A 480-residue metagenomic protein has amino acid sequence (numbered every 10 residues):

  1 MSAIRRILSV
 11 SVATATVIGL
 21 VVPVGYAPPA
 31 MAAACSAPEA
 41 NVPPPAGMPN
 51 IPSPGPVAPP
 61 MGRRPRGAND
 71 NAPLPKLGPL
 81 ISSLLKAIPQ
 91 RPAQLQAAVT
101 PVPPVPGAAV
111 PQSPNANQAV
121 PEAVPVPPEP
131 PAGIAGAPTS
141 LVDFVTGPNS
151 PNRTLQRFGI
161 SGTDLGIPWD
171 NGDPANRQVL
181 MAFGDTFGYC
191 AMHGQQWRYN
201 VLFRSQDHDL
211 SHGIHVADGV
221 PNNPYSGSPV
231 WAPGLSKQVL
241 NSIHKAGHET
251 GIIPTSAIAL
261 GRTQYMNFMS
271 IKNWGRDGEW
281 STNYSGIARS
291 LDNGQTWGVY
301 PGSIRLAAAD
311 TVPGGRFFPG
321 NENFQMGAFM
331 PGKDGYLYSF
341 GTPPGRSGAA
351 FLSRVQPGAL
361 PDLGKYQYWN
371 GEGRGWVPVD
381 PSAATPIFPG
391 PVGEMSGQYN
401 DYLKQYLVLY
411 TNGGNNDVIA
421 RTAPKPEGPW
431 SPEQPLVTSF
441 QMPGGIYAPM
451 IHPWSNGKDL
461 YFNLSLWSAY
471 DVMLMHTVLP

Functional and structural regions predicted by a protein language model:
M1-A32: Secretory targeting and sorting signals
A33-R262, M266-S270: N-terminal regions that are enriched for targeting/export leaders and immediately downstream pro/stem segments
P138-G147, H212-Q238, W297-D310, D362-P381 (+1 more regions): Beta-propeller fold detector
R157-F158, G428-S455: Conserved blade-ending motifs and adjacent loop-strand segments that build the rim/top face of beta-propeller domains
W169, N176-C190, I252-G278, Q325-G345 (+4 more regions): Hydrophobic core segments of beta-strands in well-ordered, beta-rich domains
G194-G219, W280-Q295, A350-G358, I419-P426 (+1 more regions): Beta-propeller blade signature
G302-A309, G327-R421, T438: Active-site cradle of extracellular carbohydrate-active enzymes
P449-P480: Blade-level signature of beta-propeller repeat domains, shared across WD40, Kelch, NHL, RCC1 and BNR/Asp-box propellers
